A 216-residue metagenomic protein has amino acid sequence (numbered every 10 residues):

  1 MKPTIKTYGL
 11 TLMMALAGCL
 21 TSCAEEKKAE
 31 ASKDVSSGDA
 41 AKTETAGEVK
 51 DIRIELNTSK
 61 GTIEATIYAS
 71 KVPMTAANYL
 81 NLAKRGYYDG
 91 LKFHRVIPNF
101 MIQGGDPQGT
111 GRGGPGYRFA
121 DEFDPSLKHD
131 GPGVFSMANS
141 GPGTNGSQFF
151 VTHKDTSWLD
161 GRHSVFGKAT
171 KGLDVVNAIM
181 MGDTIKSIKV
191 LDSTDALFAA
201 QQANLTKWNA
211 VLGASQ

Functional and structural regions predicted by a protein language model:
K2-T11, C19-Q216: Cyclophilin-like peptidyl-prolyl cis-trans isomerases
